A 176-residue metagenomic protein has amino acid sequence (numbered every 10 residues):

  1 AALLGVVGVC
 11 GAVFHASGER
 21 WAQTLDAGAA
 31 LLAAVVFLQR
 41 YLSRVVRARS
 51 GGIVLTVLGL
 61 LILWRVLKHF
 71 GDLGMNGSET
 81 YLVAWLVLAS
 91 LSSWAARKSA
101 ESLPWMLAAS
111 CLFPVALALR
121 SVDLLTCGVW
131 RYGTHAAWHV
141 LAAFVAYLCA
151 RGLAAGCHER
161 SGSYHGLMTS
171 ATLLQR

Functional and structural regions predicted by a protein language model:
A1-R176: Multi-pass alpha-helical transmembrane bundles in non-GPCR membrane proteins that perform intramembrane catalysis
